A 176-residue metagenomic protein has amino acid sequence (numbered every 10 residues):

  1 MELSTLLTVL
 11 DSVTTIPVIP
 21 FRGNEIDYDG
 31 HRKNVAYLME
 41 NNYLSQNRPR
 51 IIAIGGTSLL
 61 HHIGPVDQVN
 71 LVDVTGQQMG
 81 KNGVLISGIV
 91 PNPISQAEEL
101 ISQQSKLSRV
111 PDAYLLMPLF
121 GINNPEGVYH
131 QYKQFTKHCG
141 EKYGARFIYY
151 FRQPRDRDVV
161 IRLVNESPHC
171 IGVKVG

Functional and structural regions predicted by a protein language model:
E2-D158, R162: Active-site beta->alpha loop and helix N-cap motifs at the rims of alpha/beta catalytic domains
P154-G176: Beta/alpha (TIM)-barrel catalytic core signal, keyed to glycine-rich beta->alpha loops juxtaposed to Asp/Glu that bind
